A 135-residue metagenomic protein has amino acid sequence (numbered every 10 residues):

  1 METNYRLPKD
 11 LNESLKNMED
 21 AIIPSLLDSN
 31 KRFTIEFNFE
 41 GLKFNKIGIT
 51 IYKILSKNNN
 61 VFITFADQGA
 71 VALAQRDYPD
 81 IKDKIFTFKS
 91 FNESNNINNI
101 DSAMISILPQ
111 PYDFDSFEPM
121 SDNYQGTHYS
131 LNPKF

Functional and structural regions predicted by a protein language model:
M1-N60: Extreme N-terminal leader/targeting regions
K9-N12, I35-L42, T64-G69, F88-S90 (+2 more regions): Structural motif
E13-A21, F65-D101: A short, well-structured beta->alpha microelement
S25-N30, I54-N59, S94-S102, S121-Q125: Flexible, charged surface loops at secondary-structure boundaries
F44-N45, V71, S94, Y112-F117: Short, well-ordered alpha-helical microsegments
K46-L55, A72-D83, E118-M120: Short, aromatic/basic amphipathic alpha-helical patches
V61-F62, H128: Hydrophobic anchor at the start of a short beta-strand that flanks the dinucleotide cofactor-binding loop
Q110-F114, E118, D122-F135: Ser/Thr/Gly-rich flexible loops in soluble cytosolic domains mediating phosphotransfer, phosphorylation
